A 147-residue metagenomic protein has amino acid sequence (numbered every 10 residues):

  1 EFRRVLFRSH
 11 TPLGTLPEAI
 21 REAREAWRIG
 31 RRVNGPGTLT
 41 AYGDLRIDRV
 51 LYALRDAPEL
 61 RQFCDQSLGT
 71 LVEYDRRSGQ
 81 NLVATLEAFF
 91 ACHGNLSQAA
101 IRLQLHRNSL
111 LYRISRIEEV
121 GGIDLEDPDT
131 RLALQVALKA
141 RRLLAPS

Functional and structural regions predicted by a protein language model:
R3-S147: Cytosolic nucleotide-utilizing catalytic cores of signal-transduction proteins
